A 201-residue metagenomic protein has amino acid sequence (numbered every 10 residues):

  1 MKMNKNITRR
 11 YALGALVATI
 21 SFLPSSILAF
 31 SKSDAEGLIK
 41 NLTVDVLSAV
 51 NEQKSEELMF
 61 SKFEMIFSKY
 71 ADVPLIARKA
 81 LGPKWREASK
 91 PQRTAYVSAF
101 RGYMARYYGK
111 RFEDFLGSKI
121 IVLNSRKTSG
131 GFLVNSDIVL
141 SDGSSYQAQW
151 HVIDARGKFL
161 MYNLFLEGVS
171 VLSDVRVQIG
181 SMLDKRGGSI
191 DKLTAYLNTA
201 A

Functional and structural regions predicted by a protein language model:
K2-A18: N-terminal secretory signal peptides and thylakoid transit peptides that target proteins across membranes
I20-F22: Hydrophobic core
S25-A29: Sec/Tat signal peptide C-region and signal peptidase I cleavage site
K32-R111: Early exported N-terminus immediately downstream of N-terminal targeting peptides
R78-L81, D114-K119, S181-L183: Juxtamembrane/interface motifs at transmembrane-helix termini
R106-Y146, Y196, A200-A201: Surface-exposed, charged secondary-structure patches
Q147, H151-S173: Short beta-strand edge/turn micro-motifs at domain boundaries
N163-A201: Low-complexity, intrinsically disordered terminal/linker segments enriched in charged and Gly/Pro repeats
